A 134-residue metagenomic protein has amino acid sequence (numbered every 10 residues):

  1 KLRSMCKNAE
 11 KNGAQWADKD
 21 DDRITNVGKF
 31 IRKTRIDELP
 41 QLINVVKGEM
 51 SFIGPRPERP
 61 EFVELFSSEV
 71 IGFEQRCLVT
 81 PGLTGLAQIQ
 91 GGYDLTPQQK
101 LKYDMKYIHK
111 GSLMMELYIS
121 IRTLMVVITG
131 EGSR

Functional and structural regions predicted by a protein language model:
K1-R134: Conserved small/aromatic sequence motifs within transmembrane helices
